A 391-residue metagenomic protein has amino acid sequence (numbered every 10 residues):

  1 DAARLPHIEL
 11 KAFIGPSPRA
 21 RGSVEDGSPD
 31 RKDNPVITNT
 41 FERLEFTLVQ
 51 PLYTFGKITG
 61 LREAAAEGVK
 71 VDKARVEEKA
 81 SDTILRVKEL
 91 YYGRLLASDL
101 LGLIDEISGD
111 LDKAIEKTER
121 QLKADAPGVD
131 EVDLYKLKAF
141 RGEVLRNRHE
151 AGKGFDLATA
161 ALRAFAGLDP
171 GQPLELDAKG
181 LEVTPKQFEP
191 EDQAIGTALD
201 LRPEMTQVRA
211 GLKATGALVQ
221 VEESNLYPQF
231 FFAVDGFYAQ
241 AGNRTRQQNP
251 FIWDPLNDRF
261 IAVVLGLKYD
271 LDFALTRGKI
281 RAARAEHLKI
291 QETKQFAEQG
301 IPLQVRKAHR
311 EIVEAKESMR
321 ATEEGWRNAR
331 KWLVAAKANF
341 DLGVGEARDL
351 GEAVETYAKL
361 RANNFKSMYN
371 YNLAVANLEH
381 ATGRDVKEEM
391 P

Functional and structural regions predicted by a protein language model:
D1-H7, E45-A64, A74-S81, L85 (+6 more regions): A glycine-/polar-enriched beta->alpha junction
K11-Q50, A178-F188, Q220, A233-D272 (+1 more regions): Small/polar, glycine/serine/threonine/aspartate-rich low-complexity segments that form flexible
P18, R361-P391: Acidic, low-complexity, intrinsically disordered peripheral segments
R31, V129-L134, K138-G142, L168-A239 (+3 more regions): Amphipathic alpha-helical coiled-coil scaffold segments and their short linker/junction regions
F41-R43, E89, K136, E143 (+2 more regions): Transmembrane beta-barrel architecture of outer-membrane proteins
T59, A66, K73, A80 (+26 more regions): Alpha-helical coiled-coil heptad-repeat register
D82-T197, E311, A315, A338 (+2 more regions): Periplasmic alpha-helical coiled-coil/stalk elements that build and connect Gram-negative outer-membrane
V132, V344-K366: Short terminal targeting/anchoring segments
